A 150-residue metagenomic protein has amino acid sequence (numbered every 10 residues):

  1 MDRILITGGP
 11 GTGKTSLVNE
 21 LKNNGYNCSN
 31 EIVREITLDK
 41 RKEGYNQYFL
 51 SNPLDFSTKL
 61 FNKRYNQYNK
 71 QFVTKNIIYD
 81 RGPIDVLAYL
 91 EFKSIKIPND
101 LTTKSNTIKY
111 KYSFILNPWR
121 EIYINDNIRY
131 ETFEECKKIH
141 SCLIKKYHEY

Functional and structural regions predicted by a protein language model:
M1-I4, N76: Extreme N-terminal starter segment of soluble prokaryotic enzymes
G8: The Walker A (P-loop) glycine that initiates the GxxxxGKT/S ATP-binding motif of P-loop NTPases
G13: Conserved glycine(s) of the Walker
S16: Conserved Walker
N19-K63: Conserved substrate/cofactor phosphate-moiety recognition/catalytic segment in nucleotide-dependent phosphotransferases
S57-I108: Glycine-rich phosphate-binding loop used to anchor ATP phosphates in small-molecule kinases, encompassing both
S94-Y150: A glycine- and Lys/Arg-enriched "phosphate-lid" helix/loop adjacent to the NTP-binding pocket of small-molecule kinases
